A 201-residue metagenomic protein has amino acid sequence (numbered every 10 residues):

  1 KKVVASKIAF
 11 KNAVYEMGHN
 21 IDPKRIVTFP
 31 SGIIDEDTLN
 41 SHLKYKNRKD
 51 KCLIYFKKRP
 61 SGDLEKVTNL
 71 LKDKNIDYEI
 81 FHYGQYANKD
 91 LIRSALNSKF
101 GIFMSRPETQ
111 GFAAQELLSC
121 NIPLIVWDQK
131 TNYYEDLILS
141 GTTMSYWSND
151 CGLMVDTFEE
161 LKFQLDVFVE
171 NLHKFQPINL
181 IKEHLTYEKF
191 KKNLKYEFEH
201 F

Functional and structural regions predicted by a protein language model:
K1-R25, G62-D63: A short, active-site helix/loop in glycosyltransferases that binds the activated sugar's phosphate group
A9, I26-L39, N132: Short beta-strand->alpha-helix junction loop in the catalytic core of nucleotide-activated group-transfer enzymes
S31-L91: Conserved catalytic-core segment of nucleotide-activated headgroup transferases in glycan assembly
R93-S98: Short alpha-helical donor nucleotide-sugar binding micro-motif in glycosyltransferases
G101-I102: A short hydrophobic beta-strand element within the catalytic core of glycosyltransferases that build diverse glycans
R106: Aromatic "clamp/platform" in nucleotide-sugar-dependent glycosyltransferases that forms part of the donor/acceptor
Q110-H184: Catalytic binding pocket for nucleotide-activated donors in carbohydrate/polymer assembly enzymes
V167, E183-F201: C-terminal alpha-helical cap of glycosyltransferases
